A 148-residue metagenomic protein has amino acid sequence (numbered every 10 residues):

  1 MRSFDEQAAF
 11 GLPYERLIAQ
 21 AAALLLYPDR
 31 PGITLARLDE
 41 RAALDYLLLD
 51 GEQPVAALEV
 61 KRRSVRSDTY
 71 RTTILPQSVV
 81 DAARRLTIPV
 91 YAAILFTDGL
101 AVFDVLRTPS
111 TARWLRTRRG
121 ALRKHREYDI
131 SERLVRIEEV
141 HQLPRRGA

Functional and structural regions predicted by a protein language model:
M1-L38: Acidic-basic catalytic patches of nuclease active cores, encompassing PD-(D/E)XK and other metal-cofactor nuclease
R2, E6, L24, L49-E52 (+1 more regions): Non-catalytic C-terminal interaction segments of nucleic acid-processing enzymes
R2-A9, Y27-P28, V55, K61-T108: Catalytic cores of nucleic-acid endonucleases
Y14, I18-A23, D45-Y46, L75 (+1 more regions): Generic low-polarity alpha-helical segments
I18, A22, Y46-R66: Conserved catalytic cores of phosphodiester-cleaving nucleases, focusing on short active-site segments
R30-I33, S78, R146: Intrinsically disordered, low-complexity segments enriched in proline/serine/threonine
L35-D39, L47-D50: Short secondary-structure boundary/capping segments within folded domains
A42: Beta-rich catalytic cores
